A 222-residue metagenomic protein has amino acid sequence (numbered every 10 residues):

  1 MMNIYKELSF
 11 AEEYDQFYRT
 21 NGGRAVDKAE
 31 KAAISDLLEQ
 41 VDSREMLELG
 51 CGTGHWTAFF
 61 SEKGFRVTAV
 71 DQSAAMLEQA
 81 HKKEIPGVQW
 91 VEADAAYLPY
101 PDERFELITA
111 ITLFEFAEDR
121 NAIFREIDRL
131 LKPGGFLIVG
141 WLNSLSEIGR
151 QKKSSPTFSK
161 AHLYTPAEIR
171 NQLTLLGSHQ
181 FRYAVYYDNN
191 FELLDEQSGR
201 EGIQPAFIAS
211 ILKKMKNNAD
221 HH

Functional and structural regions predicted by a protein language model:
M1-V41, H55, F59, R200-Q204: Conserved class I S-adenosyl-L-methionine
L47, T53-Y97: Class I SAM-dependent methyltransferase SAM/SAH-binding core
T109: A conserved beta-strand element that flanks and buttresses the S-adenosyl-L-methionine
T112-L113: Short catalytic micro-motifs in class I SAM-dependent methyltransferases
N121-P133: A short glycine-rich, Lys/Arg-flanked "PGG" loop and its adjoining helix->strand segment in the class I
F136-L163: Conserved class I S-adenosyl-L-methionine
K160-Y183: Short alpha-helix
H179-H222: A C-terminal cap/extension of S-adenosyl-L-methionine-dependent methyltransferases that defines the acceptor-substrate
